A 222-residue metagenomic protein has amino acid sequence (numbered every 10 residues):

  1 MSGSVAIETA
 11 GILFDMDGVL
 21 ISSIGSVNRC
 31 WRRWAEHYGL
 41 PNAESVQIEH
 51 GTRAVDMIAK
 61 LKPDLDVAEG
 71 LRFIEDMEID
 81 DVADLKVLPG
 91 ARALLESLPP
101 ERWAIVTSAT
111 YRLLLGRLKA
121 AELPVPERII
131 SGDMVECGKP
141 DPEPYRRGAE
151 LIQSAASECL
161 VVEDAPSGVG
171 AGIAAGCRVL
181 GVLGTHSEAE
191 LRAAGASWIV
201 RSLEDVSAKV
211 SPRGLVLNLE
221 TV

Functional and structural regions predicted by a protein language model:
M1-A10, R102, T110-V222: Asp-based, Mg2+/Mn2+-dependent phosphohydrolase catalytic module
V5-R102, T110-R112, L123-P124: N-terminal helical cap/lid subdomain that shapes the substrate entry/recognition surface in HAD-like hydrolases
V106: Sequence/structural segment immediately N-terminal to covalent heme-attachment motifs in c-type and related
